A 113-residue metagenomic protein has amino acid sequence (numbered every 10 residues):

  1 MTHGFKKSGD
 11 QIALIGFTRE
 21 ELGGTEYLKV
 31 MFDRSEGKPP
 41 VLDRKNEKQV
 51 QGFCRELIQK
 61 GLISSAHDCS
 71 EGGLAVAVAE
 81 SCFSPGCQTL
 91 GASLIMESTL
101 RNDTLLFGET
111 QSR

Functional and structural regions predicted by a protein language model:
M1-E21, L94-R113: Phosphate/diphosphate-binding loops
M1-H3, L22, K38-K45, A66: Alpha-helix capping and helix-loop boundary segments enriched in small/acidic/polar residues
T2-G9, K29-F32, V78-G86: Short, solvent-exposed amphipathic alpha-helical segments in soluble enzyme and RNA/protein-processing domains
F5-K6, L14, E47, E56 (+2 more regions): A broad, low-amplitude sensor of folded, mature protein cores
G23, N46-V50, C54: Charged, gly/pro-rich, cysteine-poor intrinsically disordered low-complexity regions
G24-T25, V76: Short Asp/Glu-rich motifs
E26-V41: Gly-rich Lys/Arg/Thr-decorated short loops/hinges at beta-loop-alpha junctions or inter-strand turns that position
E36-P39, Q51, L57-R113: Glycine-/charge-enriched secondary-structure boundary and capping motifs
